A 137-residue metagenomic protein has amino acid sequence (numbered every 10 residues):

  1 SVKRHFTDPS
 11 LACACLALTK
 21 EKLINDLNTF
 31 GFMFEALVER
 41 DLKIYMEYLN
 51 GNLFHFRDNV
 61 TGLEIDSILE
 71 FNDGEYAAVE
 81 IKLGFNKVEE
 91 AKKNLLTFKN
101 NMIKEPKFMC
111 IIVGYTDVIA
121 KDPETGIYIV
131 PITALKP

Functional and structural regions predicted by a protein language model:
S1-P137: A cross-kingdom feature that marks ATP-driven nucleic-acid transaction machinery
